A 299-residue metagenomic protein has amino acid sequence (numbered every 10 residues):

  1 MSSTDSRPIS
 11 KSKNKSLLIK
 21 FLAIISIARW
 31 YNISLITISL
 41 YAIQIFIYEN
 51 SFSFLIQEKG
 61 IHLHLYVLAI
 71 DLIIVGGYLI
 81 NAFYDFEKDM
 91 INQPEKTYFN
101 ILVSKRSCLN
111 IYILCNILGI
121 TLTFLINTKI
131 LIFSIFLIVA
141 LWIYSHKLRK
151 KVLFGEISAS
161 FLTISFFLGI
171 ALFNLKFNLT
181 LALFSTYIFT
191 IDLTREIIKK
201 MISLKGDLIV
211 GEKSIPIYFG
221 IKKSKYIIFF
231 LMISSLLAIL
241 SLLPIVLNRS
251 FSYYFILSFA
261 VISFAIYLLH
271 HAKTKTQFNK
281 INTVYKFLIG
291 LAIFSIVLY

Functional and structural regions predicted by a protein language model:
M1-Y299: Multi-pass alpha-helical membrane architecture of UbiA-family and related isoprenoid/lipid prenyltransferases
